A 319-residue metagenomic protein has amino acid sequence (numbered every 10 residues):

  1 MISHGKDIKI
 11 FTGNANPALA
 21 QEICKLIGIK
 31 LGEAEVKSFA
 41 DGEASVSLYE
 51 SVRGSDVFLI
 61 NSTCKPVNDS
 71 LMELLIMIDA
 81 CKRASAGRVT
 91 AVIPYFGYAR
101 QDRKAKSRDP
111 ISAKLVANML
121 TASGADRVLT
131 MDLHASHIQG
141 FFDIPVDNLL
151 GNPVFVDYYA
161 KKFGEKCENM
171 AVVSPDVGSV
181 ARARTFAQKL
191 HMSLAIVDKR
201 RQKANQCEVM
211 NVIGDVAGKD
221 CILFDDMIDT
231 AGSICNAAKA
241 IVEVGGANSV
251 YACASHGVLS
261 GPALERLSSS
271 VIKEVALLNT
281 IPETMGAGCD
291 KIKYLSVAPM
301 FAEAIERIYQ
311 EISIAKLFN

Functional and structural regions predicted by a protein language model:
M1-N319: PRPP-associated nucleotide enzymes
